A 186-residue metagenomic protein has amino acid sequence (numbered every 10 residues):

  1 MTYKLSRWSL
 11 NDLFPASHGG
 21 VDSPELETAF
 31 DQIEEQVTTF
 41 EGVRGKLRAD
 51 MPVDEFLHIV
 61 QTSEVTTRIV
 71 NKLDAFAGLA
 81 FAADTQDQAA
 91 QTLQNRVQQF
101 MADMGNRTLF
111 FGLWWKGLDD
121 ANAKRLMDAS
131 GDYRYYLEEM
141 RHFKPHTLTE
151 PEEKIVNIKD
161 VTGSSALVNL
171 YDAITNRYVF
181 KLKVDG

Functional and structural regions predicted by a protein language model:
M1-G186: A well-structured
